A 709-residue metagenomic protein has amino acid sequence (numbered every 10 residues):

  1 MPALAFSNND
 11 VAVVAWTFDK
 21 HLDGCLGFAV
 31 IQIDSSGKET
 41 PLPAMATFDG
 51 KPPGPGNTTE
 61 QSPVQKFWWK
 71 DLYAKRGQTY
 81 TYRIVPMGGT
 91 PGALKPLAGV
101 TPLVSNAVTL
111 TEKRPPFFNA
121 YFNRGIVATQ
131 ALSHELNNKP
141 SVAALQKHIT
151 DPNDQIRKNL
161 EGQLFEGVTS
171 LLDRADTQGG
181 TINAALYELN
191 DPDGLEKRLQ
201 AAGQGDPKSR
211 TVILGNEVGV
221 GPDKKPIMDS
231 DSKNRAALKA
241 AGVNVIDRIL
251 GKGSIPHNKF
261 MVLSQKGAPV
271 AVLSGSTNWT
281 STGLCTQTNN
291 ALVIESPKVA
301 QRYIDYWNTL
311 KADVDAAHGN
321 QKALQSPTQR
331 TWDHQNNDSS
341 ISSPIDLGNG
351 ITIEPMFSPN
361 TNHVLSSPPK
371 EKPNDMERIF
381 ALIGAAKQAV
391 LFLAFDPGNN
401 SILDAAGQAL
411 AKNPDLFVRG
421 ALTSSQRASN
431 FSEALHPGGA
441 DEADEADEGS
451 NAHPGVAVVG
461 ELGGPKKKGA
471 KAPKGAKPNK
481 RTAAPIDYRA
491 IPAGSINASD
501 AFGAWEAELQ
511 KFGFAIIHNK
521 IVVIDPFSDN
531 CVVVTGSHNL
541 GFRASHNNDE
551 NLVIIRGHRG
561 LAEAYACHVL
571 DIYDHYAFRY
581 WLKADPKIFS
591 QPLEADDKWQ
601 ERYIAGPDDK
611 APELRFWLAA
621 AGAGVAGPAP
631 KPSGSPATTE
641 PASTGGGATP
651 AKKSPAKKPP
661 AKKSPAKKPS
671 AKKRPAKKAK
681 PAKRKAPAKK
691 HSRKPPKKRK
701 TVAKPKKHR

Functional and structural regions predicted by a protein language model:
M1-E161, F165-T169, D176-G180, E188 (+9 more regions): PLD/PLD-like phosphodiesterase catalytic module centered on the HKD motif
V108-E112, S170-A175, S342-L347, F380-L382: Short boundary motifs at domain starts and secondary-structure transition points
I156-E161, A184-E188, P355-E371, L509-K511: Short, flexible loop segments at the rims of nucleotide/cofactor-binding pockets, characterized by
I156-G162, G267-A268, L324-N336, L365-K370 (+1 more regions): Phosphate-binding glycine-rich loops and adjacent basic patches that engage nucleotide phosphates, nucleic-acid
E161-D173, K372-A381: Structured alpha-helical segments in the cores of large, soluble enzyme domains
T309-S342: Extended, charge-rich helix/loop segments that form flexible, surface "patches" used to engage negatively charged
W332-V418, R427-S429: Beta-propeller domains
